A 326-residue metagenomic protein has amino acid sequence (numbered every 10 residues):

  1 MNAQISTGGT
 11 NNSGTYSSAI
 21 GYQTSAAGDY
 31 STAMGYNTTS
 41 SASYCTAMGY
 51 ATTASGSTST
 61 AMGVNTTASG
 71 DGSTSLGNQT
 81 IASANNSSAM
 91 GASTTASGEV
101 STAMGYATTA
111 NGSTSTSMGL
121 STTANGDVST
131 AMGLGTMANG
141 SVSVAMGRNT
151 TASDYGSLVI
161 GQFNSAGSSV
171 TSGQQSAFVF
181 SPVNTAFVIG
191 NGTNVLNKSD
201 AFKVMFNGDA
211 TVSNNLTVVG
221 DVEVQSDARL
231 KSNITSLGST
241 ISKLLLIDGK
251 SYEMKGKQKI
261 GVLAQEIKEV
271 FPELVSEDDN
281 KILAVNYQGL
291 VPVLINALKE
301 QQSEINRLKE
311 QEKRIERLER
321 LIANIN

Functional and structural regions predicted by a protein language model:
M1-N215: Periodic small-residue-enriched repeat registers in elongated scaffold domains
M1-Y16, V204-S236, I241, K309-K313 (+1 more regions): Glycine-rich, low-complexity segments
F202, S226-N233, L246-I260: Active-site-adjacent substrate-recognition loops and nearby beta-strands within hydrolase catalytic domains
V224-S236, M254, E273, E277-N326: C-terminal intramolecular chaperone/auto-processing assembly modules
G238-I241, L245, V275: Extreme N-terminal leader/activation tails
L263: Cytosolic catalytic regions of ATP/NTP-dependent phosphoryl-transfer enzymes
I267: Active-site-adjacent helical/loop segments in soluble small-molecule enzymes
